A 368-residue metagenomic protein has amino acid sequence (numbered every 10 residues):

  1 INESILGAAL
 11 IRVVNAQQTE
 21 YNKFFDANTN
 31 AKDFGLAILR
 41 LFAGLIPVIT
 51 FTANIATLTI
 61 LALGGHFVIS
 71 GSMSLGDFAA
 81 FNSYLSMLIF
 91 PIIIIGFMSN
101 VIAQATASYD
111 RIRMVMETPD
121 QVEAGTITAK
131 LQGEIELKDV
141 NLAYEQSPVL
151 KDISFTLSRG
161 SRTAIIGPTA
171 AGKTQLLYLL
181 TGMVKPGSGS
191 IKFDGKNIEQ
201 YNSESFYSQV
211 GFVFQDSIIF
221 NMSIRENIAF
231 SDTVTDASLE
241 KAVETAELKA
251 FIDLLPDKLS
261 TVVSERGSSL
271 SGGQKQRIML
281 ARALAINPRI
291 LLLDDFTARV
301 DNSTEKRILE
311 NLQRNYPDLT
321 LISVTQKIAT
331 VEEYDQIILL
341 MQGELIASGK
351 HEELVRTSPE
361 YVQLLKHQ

Functional and structural regions predicted by a protein language model:
I1-K23, M114-G125, E145, K249-D253 (+1 more regions): Short intracellular "coupling" helices and adjacent cytoplasmic loop segments at the cytosolic face of multi-pass
E3, A16, R40, T57 (+1 more regions): Cytosolic ends of transmembrane helices, especially the final helix of ABC transmembrane type-1 domains
E3, A9-L58, Q104, E145: An intracellular "coupling" helix at the cytosolic face of ABC transporter transmembrane type-1 domains
F24, I112, L137-D139: Conserved catalytic Walker-motif region of ABC-type ATPase nucleotide-binding domains
I60-M73: Transmembrane helices of ABC transporter permease
S70-S83: Membrane-water interface of transmembrane alpha-helices in multipass transporters/channels
N82, I89, Y207: Conserved catalytic core of two-component sensor histidine kinases
L131-Q368: ABC-type nucleotide-binding domain
